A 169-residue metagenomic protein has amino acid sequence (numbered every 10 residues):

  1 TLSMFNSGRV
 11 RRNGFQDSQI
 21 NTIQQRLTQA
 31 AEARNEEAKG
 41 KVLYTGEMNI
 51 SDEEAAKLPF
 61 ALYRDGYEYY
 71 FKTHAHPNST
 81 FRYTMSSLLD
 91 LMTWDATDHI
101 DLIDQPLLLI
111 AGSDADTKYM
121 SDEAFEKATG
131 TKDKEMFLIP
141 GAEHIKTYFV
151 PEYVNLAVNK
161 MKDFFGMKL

Functional and structural regions predicted by a protein language model:
T1-Y69: Alpha/beta-hydrolase-fold enzymes
G8, F81-H99, Q105: Active-site nucleophile elbow and catalytic-triad environment of alpha/beta-hydrolase enzymes
M92, A111-D122: Conserved alpha/beta-hydrolase "acid-adjacent" motif
I100-D104, K127-T131: Short, conserved loop/helix-junction motifs that constitute active-site signature segments in enzyme catalytic cores
I103, L109-A111: Short beta-strand/loop motif that positions the catalytic acidic residue of the alpha/beta-hydrolase fold
T129-I145: Catalytic histidine neighborhood in serine/cysteine hydrolases with alpha/beta-hydrolase-type architecture
A142-N155: Catalytic histidine-centered segment of alpha/beta-hydrolase-like enzymes
L156, K160-K168: C-terminal alpha-helix
